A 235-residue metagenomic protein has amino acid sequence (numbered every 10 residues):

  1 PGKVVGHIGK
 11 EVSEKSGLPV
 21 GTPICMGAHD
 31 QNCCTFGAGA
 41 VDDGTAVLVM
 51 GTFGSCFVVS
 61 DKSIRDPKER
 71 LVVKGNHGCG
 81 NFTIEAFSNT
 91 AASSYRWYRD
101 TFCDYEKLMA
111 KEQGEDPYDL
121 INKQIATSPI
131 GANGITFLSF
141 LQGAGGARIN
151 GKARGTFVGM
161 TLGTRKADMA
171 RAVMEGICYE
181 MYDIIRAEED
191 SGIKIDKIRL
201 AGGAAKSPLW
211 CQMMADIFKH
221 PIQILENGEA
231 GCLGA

Functional and structural regions predicted by a protein language model:
G2: Positively charged, Gly/Ser-enriched RNA/tRNA-binding surfaces
G6-L233: Active-site core segments that coordinate phosphate-bearing ligands/cofactors across diverse enzyme families
